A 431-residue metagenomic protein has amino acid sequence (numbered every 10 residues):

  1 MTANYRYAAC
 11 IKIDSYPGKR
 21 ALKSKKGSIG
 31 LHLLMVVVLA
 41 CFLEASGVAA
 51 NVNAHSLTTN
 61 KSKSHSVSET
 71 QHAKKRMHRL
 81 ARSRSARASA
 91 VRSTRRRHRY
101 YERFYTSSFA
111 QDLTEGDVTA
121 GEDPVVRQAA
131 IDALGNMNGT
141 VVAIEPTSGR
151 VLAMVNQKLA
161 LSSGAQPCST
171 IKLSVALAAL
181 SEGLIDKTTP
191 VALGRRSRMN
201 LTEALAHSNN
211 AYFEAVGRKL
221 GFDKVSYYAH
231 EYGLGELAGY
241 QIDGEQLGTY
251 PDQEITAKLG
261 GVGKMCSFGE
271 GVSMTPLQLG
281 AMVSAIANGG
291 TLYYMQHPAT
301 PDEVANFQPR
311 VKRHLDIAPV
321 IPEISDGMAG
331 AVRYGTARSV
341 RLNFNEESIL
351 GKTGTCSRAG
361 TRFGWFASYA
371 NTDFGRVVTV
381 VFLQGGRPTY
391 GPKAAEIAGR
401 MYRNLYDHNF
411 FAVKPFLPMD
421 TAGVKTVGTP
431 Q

Functional and structural regions predicted by a protein language model:
T2, R6, D117, N138-A153 (+4 more regions): Beta-lactam-recognizing serine transpeptidase/beta-lactamase-like catalytic domain environment
T2, S46-T140, D407, F411-Q431: Extracytoplasmic/periplasmic proteins that interact with beta-lactams or build/remodel peptidoglycan
T2-A54: Sec-dependent N-terminal signal peptides
N51, C168, M265-S267: Non-catalytic, structured segments within soluble enzyme domains
Q157-L161: A short acidic/small-residue loop/turn micro-motif
C168-L177: Active/ligand-binding-proximal structured segments within catalytic/core domains that scaffold catalytic residues
L279, Y390-Y402: Short, charged, low-complexity patches
A287, V332, G399-Y406, F410: Short amphipathic alpha-helical signal-transduction/dimerization elements
